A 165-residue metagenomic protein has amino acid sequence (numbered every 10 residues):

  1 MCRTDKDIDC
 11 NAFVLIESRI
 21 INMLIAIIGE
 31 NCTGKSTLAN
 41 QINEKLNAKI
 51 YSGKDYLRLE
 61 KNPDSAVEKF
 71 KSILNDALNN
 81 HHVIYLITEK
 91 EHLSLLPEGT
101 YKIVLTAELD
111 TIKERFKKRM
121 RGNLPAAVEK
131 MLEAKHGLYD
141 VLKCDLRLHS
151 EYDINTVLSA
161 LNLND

Functional and structural regions predicted by a protein language model:
I27: Hydrophobic anchor at the beta1->P-loop junction of P-loop NTPases
E30: P-loop (Walker A) phosphate-binding loop of NTP-binding proteins
T33: ATP-binding Walker
S36: Walker A/P-loop
N40-A77: Conserved substrate/cofactor phosphate-moiety recognition/catalytic segment in nucleotide-dependent phosphotransferases
P63-Y101: Glycine-rich phosphate-binding loop used to anchor ATP phosphates in small-molecule kinases, encompassing both
E98-F116: Conserved phosphate-donor/acceptor-positioning beta-strand/loop module used by diverse small-molecule
R121-D165: Small-molecule kinase domains that catalyze NTP-dependent phosphoryl transfer to phosphate-bearing small molecules
